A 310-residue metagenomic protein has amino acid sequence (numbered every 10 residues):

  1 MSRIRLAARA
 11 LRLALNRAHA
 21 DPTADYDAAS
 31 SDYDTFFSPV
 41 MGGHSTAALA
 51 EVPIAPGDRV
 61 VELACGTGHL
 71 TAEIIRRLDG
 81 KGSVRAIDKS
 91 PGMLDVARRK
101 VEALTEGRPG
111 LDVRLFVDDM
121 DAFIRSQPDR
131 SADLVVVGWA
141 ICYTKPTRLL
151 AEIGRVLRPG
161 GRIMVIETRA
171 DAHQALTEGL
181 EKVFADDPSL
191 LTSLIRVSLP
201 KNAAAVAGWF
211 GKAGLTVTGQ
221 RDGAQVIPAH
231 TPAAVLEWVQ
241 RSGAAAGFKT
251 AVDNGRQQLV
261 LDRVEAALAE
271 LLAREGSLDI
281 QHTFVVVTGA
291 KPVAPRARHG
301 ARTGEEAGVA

Functional and structural regions predicted by a protein language model:
S2-A18, T67-H69, S198-A310: Conserved Class I S-adenosyl-L-methionine
S2-P56, H69-E73, M93-V96, K100-A103: Conserved class I S-adenosyl-L-methionine
L49, A72-I75, L150-G154, E181: A structural alpha-helix within SAM-dependent methyltransferase catalytic domains
R59-R125: Class I SAM-dependent methyltransferase SAM/SAH-binding core
G80-K81, L157-R162: Short glycine-dipeptide loop
R125-V135: A short acidic, Gly/Pro-enriched loop at the edge of an enzyme's catalytic core that lines a small-molecule cofactor
L134-T147: A short SAM/SAH-binding and catalytic strip from SAM-dependent methyltransferases
R148, G154, R162-H230, A246: Conserved catalytic/acceptor-binding region of the Class I
